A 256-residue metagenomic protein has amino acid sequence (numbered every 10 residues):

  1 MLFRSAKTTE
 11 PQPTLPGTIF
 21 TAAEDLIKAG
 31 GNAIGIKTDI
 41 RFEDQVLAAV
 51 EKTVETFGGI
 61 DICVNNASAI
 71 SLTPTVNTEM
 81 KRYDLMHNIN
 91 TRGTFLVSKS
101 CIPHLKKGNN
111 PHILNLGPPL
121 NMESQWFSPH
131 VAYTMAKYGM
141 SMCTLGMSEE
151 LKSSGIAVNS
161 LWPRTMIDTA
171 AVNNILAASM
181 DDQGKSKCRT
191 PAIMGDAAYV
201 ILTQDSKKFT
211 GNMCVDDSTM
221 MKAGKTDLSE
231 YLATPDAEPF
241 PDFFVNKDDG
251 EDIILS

Functional and structural regions predicted by a protein language model:
M1-L2: Short, small-residue-biased leader/transition segments that mark boundaries at the very start of proteins
P16-G17, K37-A49, M80: The beta1-alpha1 cofactor-binding region of Rossmann-like NAD(H)/NADP(H)-dependent oxidoreductases
A29-I34, K52-N65, S71, A157: A glycine-rich helix->loop->beta "capping" turn within Rossmann-like NAD(P)(H)-dependent oxidoreductase domains
P74-T75, E79-D84: Substrate-binding pocket helix/loop in short-chain dehydrogenase/reductase
S98-K99, L145: A short, exposed helix-loop element centered on a Lys and neighboring polar residues
K106-S153, W162-I167, N173, A177-A178: Catalytic loop of short-chain dehydrogenase/reductase
S160-L161, D181-S256: C-terminal helical subdomain
